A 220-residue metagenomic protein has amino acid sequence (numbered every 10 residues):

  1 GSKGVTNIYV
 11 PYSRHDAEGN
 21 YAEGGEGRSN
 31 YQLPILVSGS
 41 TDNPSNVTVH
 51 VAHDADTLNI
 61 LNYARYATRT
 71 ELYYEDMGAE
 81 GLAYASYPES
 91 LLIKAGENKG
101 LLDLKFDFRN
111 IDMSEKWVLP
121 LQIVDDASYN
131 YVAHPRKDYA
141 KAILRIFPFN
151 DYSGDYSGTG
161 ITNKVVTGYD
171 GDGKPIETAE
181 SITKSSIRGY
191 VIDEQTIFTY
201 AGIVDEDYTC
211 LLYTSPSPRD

Functional and structural regions predicted by a protein language model:
G1-E89, I93, E97-K99, I111-W117 (+3 more regions): Acidic/polar, low-complexity intrinsically disordered N-terminal segments immediately downstream of a Sec signal
R14-A22, H134-P135, K164-S181: Intrinsically disordered, low-complexity coil segments
L58-I60, Y129-Y131, K164-G168, I203-L212: Short, surface-exposed beta-strand/loop "edge" segments at domain boundaries and coil↔beta transitions
D103-L144: A compact, surface-exposed functional segment
Y139, F149-S153, I182, V191-E194: Short gly/pro-enriched beta-turn/loop segments at secondary-structure junctions
D151-G171: Tryptophan-anchored aromatic micro-motifs
Y169-L212: N-terminal glycine/threonine-rich, aromatic-flanked beta-hairpin/loop signature
Y213-D220: Conserved small/polar residues in nucleotide/adenosyl-binding loops
